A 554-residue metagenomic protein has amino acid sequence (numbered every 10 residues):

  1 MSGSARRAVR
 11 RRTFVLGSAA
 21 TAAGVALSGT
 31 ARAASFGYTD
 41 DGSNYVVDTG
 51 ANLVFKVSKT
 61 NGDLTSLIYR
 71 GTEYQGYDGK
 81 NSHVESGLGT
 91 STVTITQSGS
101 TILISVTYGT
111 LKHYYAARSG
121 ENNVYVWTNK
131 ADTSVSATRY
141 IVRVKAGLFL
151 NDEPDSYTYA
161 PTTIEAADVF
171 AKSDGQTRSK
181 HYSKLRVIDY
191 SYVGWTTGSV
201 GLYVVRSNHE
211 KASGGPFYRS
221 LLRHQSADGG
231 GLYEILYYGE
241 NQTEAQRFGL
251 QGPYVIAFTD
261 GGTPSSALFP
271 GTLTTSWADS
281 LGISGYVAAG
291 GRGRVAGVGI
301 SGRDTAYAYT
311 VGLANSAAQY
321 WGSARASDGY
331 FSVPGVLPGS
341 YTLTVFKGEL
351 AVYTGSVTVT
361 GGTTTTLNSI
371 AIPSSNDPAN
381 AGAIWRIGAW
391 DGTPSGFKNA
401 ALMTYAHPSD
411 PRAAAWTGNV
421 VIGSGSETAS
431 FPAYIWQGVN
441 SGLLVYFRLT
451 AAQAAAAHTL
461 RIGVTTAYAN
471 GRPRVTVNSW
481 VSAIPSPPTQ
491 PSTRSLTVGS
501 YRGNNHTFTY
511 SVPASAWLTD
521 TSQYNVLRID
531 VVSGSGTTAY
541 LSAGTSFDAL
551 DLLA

Functional and structural regions predicted by a protein language model:
M1-V9, S18-L27: N-terminal secretory signal peptides
Y77-N129, R139-I141: Extended, loop-rich substrate-binding clefts of extracytoplasmic carbohydrate-active enzymes
G291-R303, G329-F331, S369-I370: A short, amphipathic beta-strand motif
A308-S323: Short amphipathic beta-strand segments in non-cytosolic proteins
W321-G322, A326-G335: Short, surface-exposed beta-strand/beta-hairpin micro-motifs centered on an aromatic residue
G329, G339-E349: A short, solvent-exposed beta-strand micro-motif common in secreted/extracellular proteins
E349-N368, I372-S375: Structured interaction patches on ligand/partner-binding surfaces of diverse proteins
N440, Y446-A455, G463-A554: Beta-strand-rich ligand-recognition modules
